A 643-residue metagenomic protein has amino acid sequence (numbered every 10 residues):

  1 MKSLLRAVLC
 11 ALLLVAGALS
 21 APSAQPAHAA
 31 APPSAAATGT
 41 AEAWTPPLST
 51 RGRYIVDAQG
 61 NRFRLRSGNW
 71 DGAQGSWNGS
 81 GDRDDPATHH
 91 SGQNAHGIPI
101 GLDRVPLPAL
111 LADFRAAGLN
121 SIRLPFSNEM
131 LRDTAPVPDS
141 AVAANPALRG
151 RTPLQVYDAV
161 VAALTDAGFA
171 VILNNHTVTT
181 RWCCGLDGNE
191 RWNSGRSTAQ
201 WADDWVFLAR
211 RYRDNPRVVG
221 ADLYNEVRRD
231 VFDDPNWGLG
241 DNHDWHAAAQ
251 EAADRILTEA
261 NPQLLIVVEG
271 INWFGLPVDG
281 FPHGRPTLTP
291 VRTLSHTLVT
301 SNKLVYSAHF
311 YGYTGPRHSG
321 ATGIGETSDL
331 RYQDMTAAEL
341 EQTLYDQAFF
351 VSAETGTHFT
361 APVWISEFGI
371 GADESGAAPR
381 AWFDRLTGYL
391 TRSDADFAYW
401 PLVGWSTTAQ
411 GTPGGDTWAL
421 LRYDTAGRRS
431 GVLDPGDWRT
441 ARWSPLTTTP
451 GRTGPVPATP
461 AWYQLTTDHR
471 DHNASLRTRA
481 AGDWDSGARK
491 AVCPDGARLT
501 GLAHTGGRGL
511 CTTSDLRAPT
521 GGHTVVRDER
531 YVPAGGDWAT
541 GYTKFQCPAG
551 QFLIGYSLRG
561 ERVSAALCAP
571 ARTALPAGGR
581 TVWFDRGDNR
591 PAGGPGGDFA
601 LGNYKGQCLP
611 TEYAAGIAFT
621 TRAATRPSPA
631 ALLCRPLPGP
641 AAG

Functional and structural regions predicted by a protein language model:
M1-A31: Secretory targeting and sorting signals
S20-T40, R452-A458, G643: N-terminal low-complexity, Pro/Thr-rich disordered segments that flank secretion/membrane-targeting signals
A29-S121: N-terminal carbohydrate-binding accessory modules
P47, H90-P99, D103, G195 (+2 more regions): Extracellular glycoside hydrolase catalytic/binding regions
G68-A73, P125-E129, N174-V178, D222-V227 (+5 more regions): Active-site-proximal beta-strand/loop segments in catalytic clefts of secreted hydrolases
N94-I122, M130-R132, P138-G220, A247-R255 (+1 more regions): An active-site-proximal structural segment forming one wall of the substrate-binding cleft that immediately precedes
S375-P460: Aromatic-rich peripheral "rim/lid" segments of glycoside hydrolase catalytic domains that contact and position glycan
A458-G643: Lectin-type carbohydrate-recognition ectodomains
